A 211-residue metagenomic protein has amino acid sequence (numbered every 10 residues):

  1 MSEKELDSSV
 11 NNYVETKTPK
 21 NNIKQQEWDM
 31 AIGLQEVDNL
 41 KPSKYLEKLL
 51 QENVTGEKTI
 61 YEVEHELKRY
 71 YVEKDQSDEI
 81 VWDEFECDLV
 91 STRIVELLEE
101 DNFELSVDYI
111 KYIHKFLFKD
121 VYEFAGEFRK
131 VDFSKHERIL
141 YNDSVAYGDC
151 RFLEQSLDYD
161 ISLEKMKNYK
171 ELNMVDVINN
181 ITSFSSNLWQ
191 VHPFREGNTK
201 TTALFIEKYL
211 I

Functional and structural regions predicted by a protein language model:
M1-I211: FIC/Doc superfamily catalytic core
